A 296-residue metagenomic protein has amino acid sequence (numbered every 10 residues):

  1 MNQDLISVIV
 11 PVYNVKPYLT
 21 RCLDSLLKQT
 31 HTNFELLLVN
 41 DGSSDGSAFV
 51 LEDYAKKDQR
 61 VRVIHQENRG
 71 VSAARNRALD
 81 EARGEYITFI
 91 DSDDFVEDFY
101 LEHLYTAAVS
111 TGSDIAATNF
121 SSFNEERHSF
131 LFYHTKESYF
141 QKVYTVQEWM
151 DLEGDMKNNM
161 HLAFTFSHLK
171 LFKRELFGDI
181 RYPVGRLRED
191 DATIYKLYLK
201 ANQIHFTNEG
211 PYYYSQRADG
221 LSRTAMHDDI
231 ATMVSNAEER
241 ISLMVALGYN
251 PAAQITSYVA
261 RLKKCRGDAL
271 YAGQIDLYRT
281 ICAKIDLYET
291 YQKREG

Functional and structural regions predicted by a protein language model:
Q3-S7, L27-L38, G46, D58-R62: Short loop->beta transition adjacent to catalytic acidic/histidine clusters or analogous donor-positioning motifs
N14-K28: Short, well-formed alpha-helical segments that are part of the catalytic scaffolds of diverse glycosyltransferases
T20, F34, D45-D53, H65 (+2 more regions): Acidic helix N-cap motif at the loop->helix transition within catalytic regions of sugar-transfer enzymes
S25, T32, N40-F49, E67 (+1 more regions): A conserved acidic beta->alpha catalytic loop
Q66-A82, S92: Glycine-rich, basic loop-to-helix element that forms the pyrophosphate-binding segment of sugar-nucleotide handling
I87: Short aromatic/hydrophobic "clamp" motif used to bind/position activated sugar donors
S92-L187, D191-K196, Q203, D219-D228: Donor-binding/catalytic cores of nucleotide-activated saccharide and glycerol-phosphate transferases/polymerases
S215-G296: C-terminal subregions of glycosyltransferases and related glycan-biosynthesis enzymes
